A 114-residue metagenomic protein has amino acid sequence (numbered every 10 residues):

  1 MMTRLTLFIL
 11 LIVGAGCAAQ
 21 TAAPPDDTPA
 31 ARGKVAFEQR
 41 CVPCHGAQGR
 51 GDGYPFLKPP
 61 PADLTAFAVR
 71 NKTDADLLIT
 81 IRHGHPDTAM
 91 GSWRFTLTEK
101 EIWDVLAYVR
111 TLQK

Functional and structural regions predicted by a protein language model:
M1-L5: Positively charged n-region of N-terminal signal peptides that target proteins for export
T6-A15: Bacterial N-terminal signal peptides
C17-A36: Electrostatic cytochrome c docking/interface patches
A18-A19, C44-R50, R82-H83, R110: Detector for the c-type heme attachment site
G33-A47, V105-V109: The canonical Cys-X-X-Cys-His
G53-P55: Short, surface-exposed glycine/acidic/tryptophan-bearing loops
K58-T111: Extracytoplasmic electron-transfer domains, predominantly the class I c-type cytochrome c fold
